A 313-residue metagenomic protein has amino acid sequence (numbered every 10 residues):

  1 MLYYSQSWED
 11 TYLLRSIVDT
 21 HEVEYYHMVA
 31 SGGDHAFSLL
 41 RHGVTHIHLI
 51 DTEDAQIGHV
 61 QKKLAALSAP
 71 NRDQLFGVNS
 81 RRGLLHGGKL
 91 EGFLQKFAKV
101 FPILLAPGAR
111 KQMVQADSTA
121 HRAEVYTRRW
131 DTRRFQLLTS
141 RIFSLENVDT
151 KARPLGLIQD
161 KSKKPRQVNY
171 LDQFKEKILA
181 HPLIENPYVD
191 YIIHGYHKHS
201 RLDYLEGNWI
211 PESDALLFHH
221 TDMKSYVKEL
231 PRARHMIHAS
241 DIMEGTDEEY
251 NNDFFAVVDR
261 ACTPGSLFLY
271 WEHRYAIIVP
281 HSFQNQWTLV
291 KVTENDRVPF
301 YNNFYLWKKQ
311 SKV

Functional and structural regions predicted by a protein language model:
M1-E22: S-adenosyl-L-methionine
V23-S31, I47: Conserved class I S-adenosyl-L-methionine
L49-D54: Conserved acidic E/D residue at the C-terminus of a beta-strand in Rossmann-like folds
A55-W209: Class I S-adenosyl-L-methionine-dependent methyltransferase module
Y226-H238: A short acidic, Gly/Pro-enriched loop at the edge of an enzyme's catalytic core that lines a small-molecule cofactor
N252-P264: A short glycine-rich, Lys/Arg-flanked "PGG" loop and its adjoining helix->strand segment in the class I
P264-A276: Conserved beta-strand signature within the Rossmann-like core of class I S-adenosyl-L-methionine
T288-V313: Core SAM-dependent methyltransferase catalytic element
